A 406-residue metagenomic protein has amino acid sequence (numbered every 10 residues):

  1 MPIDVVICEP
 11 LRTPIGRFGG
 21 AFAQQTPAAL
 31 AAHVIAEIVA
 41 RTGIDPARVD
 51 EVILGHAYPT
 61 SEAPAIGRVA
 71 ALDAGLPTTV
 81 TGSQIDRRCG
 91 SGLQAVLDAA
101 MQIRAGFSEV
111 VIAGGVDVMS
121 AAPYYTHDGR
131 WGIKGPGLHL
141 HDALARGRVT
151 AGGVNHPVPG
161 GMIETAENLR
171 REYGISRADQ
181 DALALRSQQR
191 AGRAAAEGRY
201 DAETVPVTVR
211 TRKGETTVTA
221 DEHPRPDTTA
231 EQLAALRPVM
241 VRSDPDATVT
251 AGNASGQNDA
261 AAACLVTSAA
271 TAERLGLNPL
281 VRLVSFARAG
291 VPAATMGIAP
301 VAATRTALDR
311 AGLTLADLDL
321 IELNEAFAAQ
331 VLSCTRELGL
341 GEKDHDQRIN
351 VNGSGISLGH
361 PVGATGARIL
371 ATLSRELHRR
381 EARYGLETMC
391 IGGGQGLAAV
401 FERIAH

Functional and structural regions predicted by a protein language model:
M1-A57, S61-E62, I66-A70, A74 (+7 more regions): Conserved active-site "lid/cap" helical segment
M1-Q25, E37, R171, E231-I298 (+6 more regions): Condensing-enzyme catalytic core mediating Claisen C-C bond formation in acyl metabolism
R12-T13, A23-L30, R41, D179-R274 (+1 more regions): N-terminal extracellular/periplasmic Venus flytrap/periplasmic-binding protein-like
Q25, H56-V111, P157-G161, D227-G256 (+2 more regions): Conserved catalytic cysteine-centered active-site region of acyl-thioester-dependent Claisen-condensing enzymes
A47-G55, G82-D86, V111-G115, D179-R186 (+5 more regions): Beta-strand segments within the central parallel beta-sheet cores of soluble alpha/beta enzyme folds
I85-D117, R170-R199, A263-A270, T335-R336 (+2 more regions): Active-site-proximal alpha-helical scaffold in enzymes
V110-E172: Flexible glycine-/small-residue-enriched beta->alpha junction loops that bind anionic phosphate/pyrophosphate groups
E164-E167, E203, T211, V284-S357: Active-site pocket-lining segment
